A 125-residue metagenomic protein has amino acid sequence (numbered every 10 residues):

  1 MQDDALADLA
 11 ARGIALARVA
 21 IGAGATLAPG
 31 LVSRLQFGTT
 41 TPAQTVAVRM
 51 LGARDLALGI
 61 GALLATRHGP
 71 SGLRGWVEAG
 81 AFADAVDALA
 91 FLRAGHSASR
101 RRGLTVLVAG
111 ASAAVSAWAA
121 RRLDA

Functional and structural regions predicted by a protein language model:
M1-A125: Short amphipathic, positively biased membrane-proximal segments that drive organelle/inner-membrane targeting
